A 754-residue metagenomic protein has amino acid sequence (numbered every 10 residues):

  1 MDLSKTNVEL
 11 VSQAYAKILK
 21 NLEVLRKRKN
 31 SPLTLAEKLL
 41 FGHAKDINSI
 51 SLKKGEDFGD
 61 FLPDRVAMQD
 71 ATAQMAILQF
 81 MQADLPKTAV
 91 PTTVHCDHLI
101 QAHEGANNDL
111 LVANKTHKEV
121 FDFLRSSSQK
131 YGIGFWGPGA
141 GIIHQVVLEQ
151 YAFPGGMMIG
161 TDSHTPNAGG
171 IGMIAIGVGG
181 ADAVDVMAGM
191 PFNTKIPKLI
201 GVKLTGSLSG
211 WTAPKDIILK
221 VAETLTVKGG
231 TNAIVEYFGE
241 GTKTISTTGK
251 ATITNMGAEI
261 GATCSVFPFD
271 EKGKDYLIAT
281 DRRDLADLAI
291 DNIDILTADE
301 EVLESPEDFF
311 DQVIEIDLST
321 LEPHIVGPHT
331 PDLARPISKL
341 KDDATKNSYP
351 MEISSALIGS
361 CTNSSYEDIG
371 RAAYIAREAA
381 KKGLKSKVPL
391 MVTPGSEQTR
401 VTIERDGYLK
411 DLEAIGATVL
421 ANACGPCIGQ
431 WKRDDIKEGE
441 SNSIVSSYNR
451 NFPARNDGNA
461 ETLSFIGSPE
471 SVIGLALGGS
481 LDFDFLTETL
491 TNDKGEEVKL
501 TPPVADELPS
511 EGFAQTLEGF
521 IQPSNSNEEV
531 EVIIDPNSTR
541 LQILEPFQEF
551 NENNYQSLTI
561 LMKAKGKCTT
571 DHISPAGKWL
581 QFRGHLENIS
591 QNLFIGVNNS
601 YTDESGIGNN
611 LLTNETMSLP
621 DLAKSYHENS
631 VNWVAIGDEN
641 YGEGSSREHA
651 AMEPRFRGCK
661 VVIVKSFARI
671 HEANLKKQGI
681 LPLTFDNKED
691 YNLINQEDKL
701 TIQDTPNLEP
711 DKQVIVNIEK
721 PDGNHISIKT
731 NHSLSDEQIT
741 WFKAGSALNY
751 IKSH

Functional and structural regions predicted by a protein language model:
L3-T6, D70, F153-D287, K382-L384 (+4 more regions): Mobile "lid/hinge" segments at catalytic clefts and subdomain interfaces of large enzymes
V11-A14, I18, E23-K198, R583-N632 (+1 more regions): Long, structured ligand/cofactor-binding scaffold of large enzymes
K53-L62, A67, A76, C96 (+3 more regions): Terminal amphipathic helices with adjacent charged low-complexity linkers/tails
L111-K115, V120, R125-G160, E236-G239 (+7 more regions): Accessory "access/gating" subregions that flank catalytic or transport cores
F238-T244, K624, E628-F667: Extracellular/luminal Protease-associated
L490-E507, E672-W741, L748-I751: Acidic, glycine-rich flexible loop/linker segments
I521-I636: Conserved, function-defining core regions and hallmark residues within catalytic/recognition domains
